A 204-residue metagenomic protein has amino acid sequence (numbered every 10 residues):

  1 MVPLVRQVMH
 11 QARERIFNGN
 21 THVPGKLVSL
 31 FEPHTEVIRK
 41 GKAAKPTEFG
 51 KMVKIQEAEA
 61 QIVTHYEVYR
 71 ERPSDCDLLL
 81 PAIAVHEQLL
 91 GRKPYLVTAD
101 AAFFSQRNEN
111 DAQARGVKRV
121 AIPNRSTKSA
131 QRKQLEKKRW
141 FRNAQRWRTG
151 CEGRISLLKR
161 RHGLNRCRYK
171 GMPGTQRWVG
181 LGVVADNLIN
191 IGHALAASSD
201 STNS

Functional and structural regions predicted by a protein language model:
M1-A101, E109-D111: Polybasic low-complexity intrinsically disordered regions
S29, K54-Q56, H65, T98 (+5 more regions): Structured core elements
A58, A82-L89, R115, R154-L157 (+3 more regions): Generic, well-ordered alpha-helical scaffold segments in large soluble proteins
R92-T98, V120-A121, A196-A197: Acidic/polar loop patches that form or flank catalytic/metal-binding clefts of enzymes that bind anionic ligands
A101-P173, R177: Helix-centered, glycine/charged polyanion-binding patches within enzymatic domains that contact phosphate-containing
R161, N165, N190-S204: A short, flexible helix-boundary coil/loop motif
